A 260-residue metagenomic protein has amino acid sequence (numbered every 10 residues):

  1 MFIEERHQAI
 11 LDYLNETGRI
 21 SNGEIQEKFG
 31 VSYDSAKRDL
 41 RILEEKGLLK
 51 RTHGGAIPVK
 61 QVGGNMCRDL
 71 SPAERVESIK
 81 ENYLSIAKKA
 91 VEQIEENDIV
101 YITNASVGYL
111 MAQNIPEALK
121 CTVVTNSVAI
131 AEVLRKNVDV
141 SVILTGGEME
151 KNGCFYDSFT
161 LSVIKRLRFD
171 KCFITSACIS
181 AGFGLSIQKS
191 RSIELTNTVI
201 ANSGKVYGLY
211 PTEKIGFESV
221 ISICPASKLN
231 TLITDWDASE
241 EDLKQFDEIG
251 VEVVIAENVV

Functional and structural regions predicted by a protein language model:
F2-A9, N15-G23, K28, D34 (+4 more regions): HTH-adjacent hinge/linker in prokaryotic transcriptional regulators
F2-D12, N22, S32, R51 (+1 more regions): Conserved phosphate- and dinucleotide-binding cores of soluble alpha/beta proteins, encompassing both enzyme active
N97, A118-K120, S203, L229: A general structural motif
A105-Y109: Gly/Ser/Thr-rich loops at beta-strand to alpha-helix junctions that form or flank small-molecule/cofactor-binding
N114-E117, C121-V123, S127-A131: Catalytic core of membrane glycerolipid acyltransferases/transacylases, capturing the structured, soluble-facing
